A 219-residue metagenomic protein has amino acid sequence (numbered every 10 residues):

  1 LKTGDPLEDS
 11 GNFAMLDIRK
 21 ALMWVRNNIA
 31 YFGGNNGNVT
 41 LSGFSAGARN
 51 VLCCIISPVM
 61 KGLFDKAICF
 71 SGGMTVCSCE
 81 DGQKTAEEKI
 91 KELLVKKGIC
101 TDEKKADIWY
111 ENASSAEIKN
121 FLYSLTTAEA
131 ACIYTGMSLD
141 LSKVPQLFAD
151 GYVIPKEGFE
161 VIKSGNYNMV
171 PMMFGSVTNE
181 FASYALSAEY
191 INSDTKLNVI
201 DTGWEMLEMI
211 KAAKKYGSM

Functional and structural regions predicted by a protein language model:
L1-Y110, Y152, I162-A185: Serine-hydrolase-like catalytic core of hydrolytic proteins
D5, L16, S114, L139 (+1 more regions): Generic hydrophobic alpha-helical membrane-segment signal
C79, Q83, E111, S115 (+2 more regions): Intrinsic-disorder-associated interaction segments
G82-Q83, D107-S115, A212-M219: Noncatalytic linker/hinge segments flanking ATPase motor cores
I90-G136: Accessory cap/linker subdomain of secreted extracellular hydrolases
N120-M219: Substrate-gating cap/lid region and adjacent catalytic-acid/histidine neighborhood within extracellular/lumenal
